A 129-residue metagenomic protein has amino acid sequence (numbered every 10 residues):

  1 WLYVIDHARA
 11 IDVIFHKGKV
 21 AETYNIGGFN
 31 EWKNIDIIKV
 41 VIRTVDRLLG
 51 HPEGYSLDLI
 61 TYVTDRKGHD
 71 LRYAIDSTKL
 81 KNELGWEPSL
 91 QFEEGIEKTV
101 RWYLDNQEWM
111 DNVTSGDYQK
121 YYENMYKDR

Functional and structural regions predicted by a protein language model:
W1-R129: C-terminal substrate-binding subdomain of Rossmann-fold SDR/epimerase-dehydratase oxidoreductases
